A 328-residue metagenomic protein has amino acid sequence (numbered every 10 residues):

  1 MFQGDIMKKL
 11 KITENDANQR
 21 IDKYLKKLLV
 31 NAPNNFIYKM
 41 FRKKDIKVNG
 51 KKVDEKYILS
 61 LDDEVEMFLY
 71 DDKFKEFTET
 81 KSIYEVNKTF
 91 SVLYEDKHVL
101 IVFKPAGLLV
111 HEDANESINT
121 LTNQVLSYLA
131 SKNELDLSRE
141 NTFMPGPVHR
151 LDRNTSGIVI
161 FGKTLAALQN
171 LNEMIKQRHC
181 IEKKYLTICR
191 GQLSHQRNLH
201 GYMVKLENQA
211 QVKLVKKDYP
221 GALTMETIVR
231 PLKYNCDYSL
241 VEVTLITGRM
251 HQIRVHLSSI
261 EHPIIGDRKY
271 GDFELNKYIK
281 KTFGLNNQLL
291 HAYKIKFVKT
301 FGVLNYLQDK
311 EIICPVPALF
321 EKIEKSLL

Functional and structural regions predicted by a protein language model:
F2-K39, N87-F90, K213, Y219-E226 (+4 more regions): Pseudouridine synthases involved in rRNA/tRNA modification
F2-N198, Y202-E207, L223, P315-S326: RNA pseudouridine synthases
G50-K52, C236-D237, V241-T244: Short histidine-centered loop motifs in beta-beta connectors
E66-F68, E242, K296: Short, well-ordered beta-strand micro-motif
V99-L100, A210-V212, S239: Hydrophobic residues embedded in beta-strands of well-ordered beta-sheets
T120, T155, T224-T227, S239 (+1 more regions): Ser/Thr-centric signal marking residues that sit in or immediately flank functional binding/regulatory motifs
G191, L245-T247: Non-cytosolic beta-sheet module surface loops
